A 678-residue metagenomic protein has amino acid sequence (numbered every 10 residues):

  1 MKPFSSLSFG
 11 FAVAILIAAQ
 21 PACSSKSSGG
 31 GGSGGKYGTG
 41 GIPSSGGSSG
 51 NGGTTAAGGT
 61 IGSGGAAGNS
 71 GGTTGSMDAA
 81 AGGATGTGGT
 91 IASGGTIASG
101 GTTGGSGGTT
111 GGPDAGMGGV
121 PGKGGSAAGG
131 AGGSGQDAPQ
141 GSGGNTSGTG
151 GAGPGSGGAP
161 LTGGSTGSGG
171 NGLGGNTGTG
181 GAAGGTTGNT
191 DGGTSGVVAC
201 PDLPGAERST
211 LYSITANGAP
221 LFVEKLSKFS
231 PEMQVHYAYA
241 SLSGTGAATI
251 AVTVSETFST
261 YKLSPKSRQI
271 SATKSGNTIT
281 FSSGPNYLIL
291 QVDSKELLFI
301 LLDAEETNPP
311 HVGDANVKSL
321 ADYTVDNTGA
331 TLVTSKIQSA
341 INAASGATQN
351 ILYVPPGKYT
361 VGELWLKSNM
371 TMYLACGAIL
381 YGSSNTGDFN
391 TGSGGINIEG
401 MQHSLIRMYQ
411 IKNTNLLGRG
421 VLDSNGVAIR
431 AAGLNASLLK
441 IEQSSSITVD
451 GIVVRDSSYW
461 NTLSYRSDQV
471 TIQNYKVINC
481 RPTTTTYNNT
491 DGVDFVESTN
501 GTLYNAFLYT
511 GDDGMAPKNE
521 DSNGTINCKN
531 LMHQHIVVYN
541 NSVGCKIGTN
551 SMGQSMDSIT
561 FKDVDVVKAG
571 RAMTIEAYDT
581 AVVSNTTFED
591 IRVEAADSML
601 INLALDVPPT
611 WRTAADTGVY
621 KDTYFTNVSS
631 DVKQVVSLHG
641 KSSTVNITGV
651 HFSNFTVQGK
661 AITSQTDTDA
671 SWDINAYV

Functional and structural regions predicted by a protein language model:
M1-F11: Bacterial N-terminal signal peptides that target proteins for export
K2, Q20, I42, G112 (+10 more regions): Intrinsic-disorder/low-complexity coil detector
G10-Q20: Bacterial N-terminal signal peptides
A19-S195: Ser/Thr-rich, Pro/Gly/Ala-heavy low-complexity intrinsically disordered linkers and tails of secreted extracellular
G196-V678: Extracellular/periplasmic carbohydrate-active domains that bind, remodel, or depolymerize complex polysaccharides
